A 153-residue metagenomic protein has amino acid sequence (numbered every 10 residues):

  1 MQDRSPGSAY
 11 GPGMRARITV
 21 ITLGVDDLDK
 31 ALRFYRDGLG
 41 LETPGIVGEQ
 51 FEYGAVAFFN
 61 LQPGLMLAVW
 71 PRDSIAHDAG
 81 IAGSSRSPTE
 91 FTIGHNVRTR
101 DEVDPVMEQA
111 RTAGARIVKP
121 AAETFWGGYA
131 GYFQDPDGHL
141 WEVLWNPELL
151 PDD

Functional and structural regions predicted by a protein language model:
Q2-L32, Q50-E52, T92-H95, N146-D153: N-terminal beta-strand motif that seeds the catalytic metal site of vicinal oxygen chelate
Q2-M14, L67, M107-D153: Vicinal oxygen chelate
G11-P12, Y35-R36, S84-S87: A short alpha-helix capping/helix-coil boundary motif
R15, T22-A76: Core segments of cupin and vicinal oxygen chelate
R17-D27, A57-L61, G80-Q109, Y129-Q134: Vicinal oxygen chelate
T22, A68-W70, G94-N96, P120 (+1 more regions): A cross-family glycoside hydrolase active-site/sugar-binding cleft signature
D78-I81, D153: A short, polar/proline- and glycine-enriched secondary-structure boundary/capping micro-motif
